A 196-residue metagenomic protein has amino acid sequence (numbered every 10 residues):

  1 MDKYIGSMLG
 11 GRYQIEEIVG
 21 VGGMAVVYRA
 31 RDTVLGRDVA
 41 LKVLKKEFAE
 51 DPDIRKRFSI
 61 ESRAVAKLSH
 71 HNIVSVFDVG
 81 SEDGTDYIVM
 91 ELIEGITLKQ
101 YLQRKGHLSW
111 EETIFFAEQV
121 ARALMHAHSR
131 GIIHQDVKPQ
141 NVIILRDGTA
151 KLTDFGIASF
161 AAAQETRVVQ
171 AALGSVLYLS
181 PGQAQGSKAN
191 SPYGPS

Functional and structural regions predicted by a protein language model:
E16-G22, V27: Protein kinase glycine-rich loop
R31-D38: Conserved N-lobe loop of protein kinases adjacent to the ATP-binding glycine-rich P-loop
K45-K67: AlphaC helix of the eukaryotic protein kinase fold
V79: Activation-segment/catalytic-loop signature of the eukaryotic protein kinase fold
D83-T97, Y101: Conserved short submotifs of the Hanks-type protein kinase catalytic core that shape the nucleotide-binding pocket
F116-A117: Activation segment signature within eukaryotic-like protein kinase domains
R122-I132: Protein kinase catalytic-loop region centered on the HRD/HxD motif
